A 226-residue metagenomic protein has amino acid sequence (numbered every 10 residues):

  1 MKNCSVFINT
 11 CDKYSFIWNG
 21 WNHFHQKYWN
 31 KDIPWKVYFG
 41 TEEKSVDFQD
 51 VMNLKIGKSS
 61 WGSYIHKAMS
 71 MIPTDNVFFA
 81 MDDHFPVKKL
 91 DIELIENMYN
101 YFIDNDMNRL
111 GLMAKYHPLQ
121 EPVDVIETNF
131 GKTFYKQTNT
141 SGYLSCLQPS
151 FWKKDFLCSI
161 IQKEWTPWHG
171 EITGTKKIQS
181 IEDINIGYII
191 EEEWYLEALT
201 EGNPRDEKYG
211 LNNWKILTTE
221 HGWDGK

Functional and structural regions predicted by a protein language model:
M1-N76: N-terminal anchoring/stem segment of glycosyltransferases
C11-Y14, E42-V46, D83-P86, K115-L119 (+1 more regions): Short, solvent-exposed loop/turn segments at secondary-structure junctions
Y38-F39, V77-F79, N108-A114, F151 (+1 more regions): A structural signal for short, well-ordered beta-strand segments and their strand-loop junctions that often border
D75-F85: Short beta-strand-to-loop acidic/aromatic patch adjacent to the donor-nucleotide binding site
K88-P118: Conserved donor-nucleotide/metal-binding helix-loop-beta segment in metal-dependent transferases, i.e., the alpha-helix
D124-G142: Short, flexible, basic/aromatic active-site loop/helix in glycosyltransferases
Y143-N212: Catalytic core and acceptor-binding pocket of nucleotide-sugar-dependent glycosyltransferases
